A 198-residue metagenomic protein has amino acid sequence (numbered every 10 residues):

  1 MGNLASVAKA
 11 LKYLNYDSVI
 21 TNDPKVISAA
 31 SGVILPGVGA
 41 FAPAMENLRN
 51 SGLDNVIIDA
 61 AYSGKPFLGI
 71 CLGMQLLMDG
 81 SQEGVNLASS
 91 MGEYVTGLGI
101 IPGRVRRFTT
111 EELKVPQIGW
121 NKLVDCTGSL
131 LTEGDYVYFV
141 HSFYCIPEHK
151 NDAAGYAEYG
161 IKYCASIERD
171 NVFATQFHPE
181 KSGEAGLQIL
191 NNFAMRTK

Functional and structural regions predicted by a protein language model:
M1-Y16, P179-K181: N-terminal beta1-alpha1 ligand-phosphate binding loop
D17, G32, P66-L68: Structural signature of beta-strand start/N-cap positions in the alpha/beta core of ABC transporter nucleotide-binding
S18-A29: Short acidic low-complexity segments
I27-G37: Short acidic/histidine-rich motifs immediately flanking catalytic phosphotransfer sites in two-component signaling
G39-Q117: Cysteine-nucleophile active-site neighborhood
S81-Y159: Pocket-forming structural segment of enzyme catalytic cores
K162-E168: Short, surface-exposed beta-strand/loop micro-motifs that present aromatic residues
T175-K198: Acyltransferase
